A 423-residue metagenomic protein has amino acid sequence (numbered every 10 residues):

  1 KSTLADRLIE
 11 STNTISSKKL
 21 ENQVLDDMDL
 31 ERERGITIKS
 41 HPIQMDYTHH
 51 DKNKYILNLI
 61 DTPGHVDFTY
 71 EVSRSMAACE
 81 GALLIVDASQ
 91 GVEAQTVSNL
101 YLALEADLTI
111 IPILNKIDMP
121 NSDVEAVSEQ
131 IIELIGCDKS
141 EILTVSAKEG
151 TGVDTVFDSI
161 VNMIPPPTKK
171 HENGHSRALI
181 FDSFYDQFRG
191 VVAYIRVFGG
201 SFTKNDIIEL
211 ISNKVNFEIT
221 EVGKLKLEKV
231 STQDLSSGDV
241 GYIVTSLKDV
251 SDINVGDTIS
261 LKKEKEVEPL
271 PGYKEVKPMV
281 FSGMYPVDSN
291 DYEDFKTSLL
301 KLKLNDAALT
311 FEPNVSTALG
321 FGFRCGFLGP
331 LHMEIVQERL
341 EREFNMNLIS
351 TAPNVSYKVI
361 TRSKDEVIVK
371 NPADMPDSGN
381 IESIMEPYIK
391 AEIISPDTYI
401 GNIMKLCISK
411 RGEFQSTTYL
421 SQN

Functional and structural regions predicted by a protein language model:
K1-N423: Structural and coupling elements of P-loop NTPases
